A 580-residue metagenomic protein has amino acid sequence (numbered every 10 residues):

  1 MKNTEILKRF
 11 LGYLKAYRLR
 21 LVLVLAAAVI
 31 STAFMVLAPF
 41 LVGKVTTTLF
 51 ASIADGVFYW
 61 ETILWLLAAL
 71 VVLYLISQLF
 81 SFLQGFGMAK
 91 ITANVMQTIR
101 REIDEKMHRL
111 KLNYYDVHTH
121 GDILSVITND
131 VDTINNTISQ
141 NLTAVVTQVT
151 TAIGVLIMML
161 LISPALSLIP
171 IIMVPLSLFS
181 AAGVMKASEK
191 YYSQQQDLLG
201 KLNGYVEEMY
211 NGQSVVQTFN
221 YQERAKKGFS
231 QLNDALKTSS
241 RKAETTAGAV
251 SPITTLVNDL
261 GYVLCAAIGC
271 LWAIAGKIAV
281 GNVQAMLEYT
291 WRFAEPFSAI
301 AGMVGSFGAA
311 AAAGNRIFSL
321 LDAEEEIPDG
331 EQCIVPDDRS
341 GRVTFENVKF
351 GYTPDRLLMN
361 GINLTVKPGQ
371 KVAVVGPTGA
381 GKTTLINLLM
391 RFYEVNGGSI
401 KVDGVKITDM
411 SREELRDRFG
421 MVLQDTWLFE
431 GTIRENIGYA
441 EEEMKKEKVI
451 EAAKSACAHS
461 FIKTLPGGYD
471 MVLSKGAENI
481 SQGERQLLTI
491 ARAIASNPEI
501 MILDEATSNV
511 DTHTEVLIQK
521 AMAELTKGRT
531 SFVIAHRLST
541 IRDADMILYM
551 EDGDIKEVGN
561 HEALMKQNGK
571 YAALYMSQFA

Functional and structural regions predicted by a protein language model:
N3, A26-A27, F34-T47, L73-H120 (+12 more regions): Juxtamembrane helix-loop junctions of ABC transporter transmembrane domains
N3-A16, I123: A short amphipathic helical element positioned immediately N-terminal to and/or at the very start of a transmembrane
K15-L19, L112-N113, N129-I138, L142 (+8 more regions): An intracellular "coupling" helix at the cytosolic face of ABC transporter transmembrane type-1 domains
L21-F80, L161-A165, G276-V280: Transmembrane helix-loop-helix hairpins at lipid-water interfaces of multipass membrane proteins, especially the type-1
A26, F34, Y59, F80 (+3 more regions): Hydrophobic alpha-helical transmembrane segments of ABC transporter permease domains
V36, F40, F82, F86 (+4 more regions): Membrane-embedded alpha-helical segments of multi-pass transporters/permeases
A51-I53, Y59, M158-I172, T245-R316 (+1 more regions): Helix-loop-helix
D329-G330, P336-A580: ABC-type nucleotide-binding domain
